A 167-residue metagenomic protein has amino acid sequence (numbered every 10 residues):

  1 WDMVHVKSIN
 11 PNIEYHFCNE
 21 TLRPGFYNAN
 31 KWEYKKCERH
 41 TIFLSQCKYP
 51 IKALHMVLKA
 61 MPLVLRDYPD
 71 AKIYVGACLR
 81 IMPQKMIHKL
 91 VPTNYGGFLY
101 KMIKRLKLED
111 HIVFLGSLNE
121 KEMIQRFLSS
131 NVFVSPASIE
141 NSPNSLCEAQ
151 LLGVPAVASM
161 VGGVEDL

Functional and structural regions predicted by a protein language model:
W1-F17, L22-Y27, N94: A short, active-site helix/loop in glycosyltransferases that binds the activated sugar's phosphate group
E33-L65, I73-Y74: Conserved donor-binding/catalytic core segment of Leloir-type glycosyltransferases
I87-S117: Nucleotide-activated donor-binding/catalytic signature segment of Leloir-type glycosyltransferases, i.e., the conserved
S117, Q125-S130: Short alpha-helical donor nucleotide-sugar binding micro-motif in glycosyltransferases
I124, P143-L151, E165-D166: Short alpha-helical segment that forms part of, or immediately flanks, the ligand-binding pocket in carbohydrate-active
N131, G153: A short alpha->beta transition loop at the rim of the catalytic pocket in nucleotide-sugar-dependent
S138: Aromatic "clamp/platform" in nucleotide-sugar-dependent glycosyltransferases that forms part of the donor/acceptor
P155-A158: Short hydrophobic beta-strand element within catalytic cores of glycosyltransferases and related nucleotide-activated
